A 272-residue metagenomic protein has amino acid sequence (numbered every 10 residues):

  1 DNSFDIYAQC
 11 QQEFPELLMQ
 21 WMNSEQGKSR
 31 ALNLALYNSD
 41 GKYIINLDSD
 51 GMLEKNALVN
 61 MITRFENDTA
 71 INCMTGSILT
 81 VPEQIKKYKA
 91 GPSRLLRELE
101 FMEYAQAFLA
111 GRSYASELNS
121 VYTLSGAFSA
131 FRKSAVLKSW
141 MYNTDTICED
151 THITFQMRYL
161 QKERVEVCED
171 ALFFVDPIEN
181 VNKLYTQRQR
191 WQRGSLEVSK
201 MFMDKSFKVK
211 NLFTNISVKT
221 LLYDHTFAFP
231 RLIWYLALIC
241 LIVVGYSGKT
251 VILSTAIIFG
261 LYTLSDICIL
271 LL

Functional and structural regions predicted by a protein language model:
D1-W21: Acidic donor-binding segment of Leloir-type glycosyltransferases
F4, A8, K28-Y37, T154-F155: Short, conserved alpha-helix that lines the donor NDP-sugar binding/gating region of sugar-transfer enzymes
E13-P15, W21, S29-A31, G41 (+6 more regions): Long helical/loop segments within the catalytic core of UDP-sugar-dependent glycosyltransferases, especially the large
I44: Short aromatic/hydrophobic "clamp" motif used to bind/position activated sugar donors
D48-M52: The conserved acidic donor/metal-binding loop of glycosyltransferases
L118-N119, E179-L272: Basic/Trp-rich segment in TM-proximal cytosolic loops or flexible interdomain/linker regions
D145, F155-F173: Catalytic donor-sugar/metal-binding loop of nucleotide-sugar-dependent glycosyltransferases
C168-L184: Active-site donor/metal-binding and catalytic loop motifs of nucleotide-sugar-dependent glycosylation enzymes
